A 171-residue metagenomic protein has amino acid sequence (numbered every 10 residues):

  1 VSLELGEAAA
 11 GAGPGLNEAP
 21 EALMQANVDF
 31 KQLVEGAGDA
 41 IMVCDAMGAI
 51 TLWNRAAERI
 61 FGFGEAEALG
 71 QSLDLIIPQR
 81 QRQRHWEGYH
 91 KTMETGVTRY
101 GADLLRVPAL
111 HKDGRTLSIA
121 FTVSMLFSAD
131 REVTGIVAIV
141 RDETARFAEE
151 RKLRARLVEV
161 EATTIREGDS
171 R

Functional and structural regions predicted by a protein language model:
V1-G6, N17, E132-D142: PAS-family sensory domains
V1-P14, G88, V158, A162-R171: Non-catalytic regulatory/interaction regions at protein termini and inter-domain linkers
G13, N17-P20, M24, K31 (+3 more regions): Heptad-repeat register of long alpha-helical coiled-coils used for dimerization/oligomerization in large scaffolding
N17-D29, F147-I165: Sensory-domain boundary/capping and coupling elements
M24-A46, G101, I165: Sensory modules in modular signal-transduction proteins
F30, W53, F61-F63: Conserved hydrophobic/aromatic "anchor" residues that stabilize well-ordered secondary structure elements
I41-M42, I50, R171: Short hydrophobic secondary-structure edge segments in sensory/regulatory modules of signaling proteins
I50, A56, E65-L69, D74-A120 (+2 more regions): PAS/LOV-family and closely related PAS-like sensory domains
